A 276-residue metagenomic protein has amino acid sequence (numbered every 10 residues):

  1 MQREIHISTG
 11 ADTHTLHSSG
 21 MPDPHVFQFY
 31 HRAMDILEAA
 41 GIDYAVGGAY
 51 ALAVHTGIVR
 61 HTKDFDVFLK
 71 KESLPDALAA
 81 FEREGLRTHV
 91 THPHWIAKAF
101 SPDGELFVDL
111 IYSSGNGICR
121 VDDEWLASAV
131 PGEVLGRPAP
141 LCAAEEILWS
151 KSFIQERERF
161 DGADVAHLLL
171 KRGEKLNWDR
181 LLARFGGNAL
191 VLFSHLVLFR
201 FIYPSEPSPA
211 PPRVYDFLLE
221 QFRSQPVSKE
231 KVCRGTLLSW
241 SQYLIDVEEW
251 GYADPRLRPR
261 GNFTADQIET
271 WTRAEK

Functional and structural regions predicted by a protein language model:
M1-V46: Helical scaffold of the NTase/Pol beta-like nucleotidyltransferase catalytic core
E4-T9, T13, R120-K276: Catalytic cores of NTP-dependent nucleotidyl/adenyl transfer enzymes across multiple folds
H31-F65, L69-L78, A143, G251-K276: Active-site nucleotide-donor binding segment shared across nucleotidyl transfer reactions
E38, E82, E133: Anion (oxyanion) recognition and catalysis
I42, G85-R87, E174: Short aromatic/hydrophobic-glycine micro-motifs
Y50, S73, S114-N116, P138 (+1 more regions): Short, flexible active-site-adjacent loop segments at beta-strand->alpha-helix junctions, enriched in small/polar
T62-D64, L86, F107-V108, A127: Short, hinge-like loop/turn segments at secondary-structure boundaries
E82-D122: Conserved catalytic core of two-metal-ion nucleotidyltransferases
